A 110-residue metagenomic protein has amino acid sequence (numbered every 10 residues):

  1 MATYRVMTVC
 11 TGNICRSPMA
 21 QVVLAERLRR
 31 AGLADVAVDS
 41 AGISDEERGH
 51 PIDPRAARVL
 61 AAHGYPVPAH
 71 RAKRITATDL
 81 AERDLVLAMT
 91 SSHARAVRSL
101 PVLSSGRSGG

Functional and structural regions predicted by a protein language model:
M1-R83, R95: Conserved active-site segments centered on acidic
K73-G110: Glycine/proline-rich loop-helix segments at beta-alpha junctions forming the active-site rim of enzyme cores
